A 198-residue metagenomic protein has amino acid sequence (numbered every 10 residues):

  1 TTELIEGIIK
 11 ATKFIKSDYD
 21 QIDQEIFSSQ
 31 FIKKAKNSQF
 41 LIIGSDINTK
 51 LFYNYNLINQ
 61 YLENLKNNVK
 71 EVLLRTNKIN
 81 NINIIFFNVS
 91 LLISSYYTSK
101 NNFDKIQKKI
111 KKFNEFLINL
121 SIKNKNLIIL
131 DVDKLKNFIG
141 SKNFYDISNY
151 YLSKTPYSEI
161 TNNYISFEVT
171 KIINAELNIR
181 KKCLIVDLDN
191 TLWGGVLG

Functional and structural regions predicted by a protein language model:
T1-V186, T191-G198: Extracellular glycan-modifying ectodomains
